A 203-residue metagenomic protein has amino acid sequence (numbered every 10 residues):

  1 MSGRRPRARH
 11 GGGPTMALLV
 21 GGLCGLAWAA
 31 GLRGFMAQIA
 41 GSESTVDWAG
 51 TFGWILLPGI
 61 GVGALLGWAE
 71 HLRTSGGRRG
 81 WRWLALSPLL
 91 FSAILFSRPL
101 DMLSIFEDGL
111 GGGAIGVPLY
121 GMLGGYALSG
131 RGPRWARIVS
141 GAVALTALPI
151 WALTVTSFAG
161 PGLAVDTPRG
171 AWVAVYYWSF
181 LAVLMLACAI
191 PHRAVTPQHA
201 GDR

Functional and structural regions predicted by a protein language model:
M1-W83: N-terminal topogenic module of multi-pass integral membrane proteins
S2-P14, A64-R82, L123-S140, M185-R203: Cytoplasmic membrane-interface segments at the C-terminal ends of transmembrane helices
A30-L56, I94-I115, A152-Y177: Membrane interfacial helix motifs at helix-loop boundaries and amphipathic/re-entrant anchors
L84-P88: Transmembrane helix-loop-helix hairpins at the membrane interface of multi-pass integral membrane proteins
L89-T146: Membrane-proximal helix-loop-helix units in multi-pass membrane proteins
R137-R203: Terminal transmembrane helical module of multi-pass membrane proteins
